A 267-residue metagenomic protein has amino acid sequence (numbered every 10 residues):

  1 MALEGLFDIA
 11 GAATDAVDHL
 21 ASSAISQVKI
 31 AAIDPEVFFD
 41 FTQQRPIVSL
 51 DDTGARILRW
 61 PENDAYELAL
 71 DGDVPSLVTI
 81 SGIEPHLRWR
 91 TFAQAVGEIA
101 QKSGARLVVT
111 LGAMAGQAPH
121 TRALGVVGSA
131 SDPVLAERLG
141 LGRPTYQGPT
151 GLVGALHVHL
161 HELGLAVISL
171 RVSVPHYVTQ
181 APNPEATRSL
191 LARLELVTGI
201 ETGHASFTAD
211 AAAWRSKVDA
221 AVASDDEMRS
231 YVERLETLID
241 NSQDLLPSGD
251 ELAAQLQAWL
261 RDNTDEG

Functional and structural regions predicted by a protein language model:
M1-A2, S81-G82, T110-G112, R171-S173: Short beta-strand segments
M1-E84: N-terminal short beta-loop-beta anion/metal-coordinating cradle
L3-F7, I80-W89, L139-Q147, Y177-A181: Flexible, glycine/proline-enriched loop segments at strand-loop-helix junctions that form or flank small-ligand binding
Q27-V28, S76-T79, R106-V108, A166-S169: Structural motif
P75, I83-V134, L156: Internal, conserved structured core segments that host functional sites
Q117-E201: Catalytic cores of processing enzymes, dominated by hydrolases/peptidases, characterized by acidic/His-rich
V178-G267: A conserved C-terminal secondary-structure "cap"
